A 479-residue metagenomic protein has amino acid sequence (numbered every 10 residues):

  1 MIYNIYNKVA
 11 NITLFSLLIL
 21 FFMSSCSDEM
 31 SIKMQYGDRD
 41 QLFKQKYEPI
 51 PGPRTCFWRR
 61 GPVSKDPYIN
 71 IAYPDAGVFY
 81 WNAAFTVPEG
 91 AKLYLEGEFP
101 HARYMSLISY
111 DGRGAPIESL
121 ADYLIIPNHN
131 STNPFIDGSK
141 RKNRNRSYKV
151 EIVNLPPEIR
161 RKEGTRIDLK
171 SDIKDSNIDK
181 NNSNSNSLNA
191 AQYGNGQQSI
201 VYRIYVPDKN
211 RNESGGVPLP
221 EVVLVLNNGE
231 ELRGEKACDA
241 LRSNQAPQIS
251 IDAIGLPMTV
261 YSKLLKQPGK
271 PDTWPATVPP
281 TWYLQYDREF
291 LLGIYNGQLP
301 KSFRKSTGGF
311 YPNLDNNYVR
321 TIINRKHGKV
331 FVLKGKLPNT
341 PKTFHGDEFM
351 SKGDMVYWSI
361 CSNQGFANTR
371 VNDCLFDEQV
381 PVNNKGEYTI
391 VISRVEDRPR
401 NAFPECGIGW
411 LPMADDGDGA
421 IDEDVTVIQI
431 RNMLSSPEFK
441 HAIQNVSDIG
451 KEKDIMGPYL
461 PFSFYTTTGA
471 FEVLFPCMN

Functional and structural regions predicted by a protein language model:
I2-T13: Bacterial N-terminal signal peptides that target proteins for export
T13-F21: Bacterial N-terminal signal peptides
M23-S25: C-terminal motif of bacterial Sec signal peptides marking the signal peptidase cleavage site
S27-E29: C-terminal intrinsically disordered regulatory tails that are low-complexity, acidic/proline-rich, and enriched
I32-N479: A compositional/structural signature for long, glycine/proline-rich flexible linkers and loops on extracytoplasmic
